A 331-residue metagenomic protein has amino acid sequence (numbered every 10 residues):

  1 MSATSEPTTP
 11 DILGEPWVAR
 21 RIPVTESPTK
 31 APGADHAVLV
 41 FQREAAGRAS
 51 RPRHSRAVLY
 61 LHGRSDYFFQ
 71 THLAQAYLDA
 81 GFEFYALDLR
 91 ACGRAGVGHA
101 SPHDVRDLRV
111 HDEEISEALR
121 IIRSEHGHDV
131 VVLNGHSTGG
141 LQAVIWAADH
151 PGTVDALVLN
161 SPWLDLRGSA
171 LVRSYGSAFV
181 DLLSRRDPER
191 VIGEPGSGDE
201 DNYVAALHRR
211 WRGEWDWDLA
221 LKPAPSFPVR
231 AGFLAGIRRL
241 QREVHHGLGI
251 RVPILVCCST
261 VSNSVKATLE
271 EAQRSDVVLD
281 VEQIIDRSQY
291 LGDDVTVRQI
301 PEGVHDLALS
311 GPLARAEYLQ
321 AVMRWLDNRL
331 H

Functional and structural regions predicted by a protein language model:
M1-R51: N-terminal cap/lid segment of alpha/beta-hydrolase-fold proteins
H54-G63: Short beta-strand element of the alpha/beta-hydrolase
D66-F69, A74, L78-G98: Conserved alpha/beta-hydrolase
D104-S124: Alpha/beta-hydrolase active-site loop
E125-S137: Alpha/beta-hydrolase fold nucleophile elbow
T138, Q142-P228: Alpha/beta-hydrolase-fold enzymes
G193-V295: Serine-hydrolase catalytic core
D294-H331: Catalytic active-site module of serine/aspartate enzymes centered on a nucleophile-bearing elbow/loop
